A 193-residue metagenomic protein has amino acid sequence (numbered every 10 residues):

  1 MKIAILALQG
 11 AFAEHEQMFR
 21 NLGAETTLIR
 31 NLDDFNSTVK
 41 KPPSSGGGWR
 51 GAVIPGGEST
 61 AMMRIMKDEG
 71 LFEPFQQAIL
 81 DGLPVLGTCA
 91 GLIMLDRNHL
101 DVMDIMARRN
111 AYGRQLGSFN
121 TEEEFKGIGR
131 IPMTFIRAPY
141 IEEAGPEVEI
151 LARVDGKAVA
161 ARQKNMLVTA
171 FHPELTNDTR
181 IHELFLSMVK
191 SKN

Functional and structural regions predicted by a protein language model:
M1-D68, Q76-Q77, T179-E183, S187-N193: N-terminal beta1-alpha1 cap of cysteine-dependent amidohydrolase-like domains
M1-K2, I128-I131, A161-L167: Beta-strand-turn-beta hairpins that frame and shape the catalytic cleft of phosphate-ester-processing enzymes
G10, I141-N193: C-terminal and late-domain segments of enzyme folds
E25-T27, V85, M166: Hydrophobic anchor at the start of a short beta-strand that flanks the dinucleotide cofactor-binding loop
V53-P55, F135, V168-A170: Structural motif
E58-E123: Cysteine-nucleophile active-site neighborhood
N98-K157: Pocket-forming structural segment of enzyme catalytic cores
